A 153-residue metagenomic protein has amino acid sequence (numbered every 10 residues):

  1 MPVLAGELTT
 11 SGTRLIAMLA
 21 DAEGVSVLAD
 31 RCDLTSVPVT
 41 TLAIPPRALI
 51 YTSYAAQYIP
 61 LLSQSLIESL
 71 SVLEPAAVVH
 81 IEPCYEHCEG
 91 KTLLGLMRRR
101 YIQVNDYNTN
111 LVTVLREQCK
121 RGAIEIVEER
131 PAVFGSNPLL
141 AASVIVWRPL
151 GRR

Functional and structural regions predicted by a protein language model:
M1-V37: Class I SAM-dependent methyltransferase SAM/SAH-binding core
E7-T9, Y51, C84: Residues in the short beta-alpha loop(s) of Rossmann-like NAD(P)-binding domains
S36-P45: Short conserved loop adjoining the S-adenosyl-L-methionine
L42, Q64-L70: A short acidic, amphipathic alpha-helical/loop segment
R47-L62: A short SAM/SAH-binding and catalytic strip from SAM-dependent methyltransferases
E74-E89: Conserved beta-strand signature within the Rossmann-like core of class I S-adenosyl-L-methionine
L93-A123: Conserved Class I S-adenosyl-L-methionine
V127-R153: Core SAM-dependent methyltransferase catalytic element
